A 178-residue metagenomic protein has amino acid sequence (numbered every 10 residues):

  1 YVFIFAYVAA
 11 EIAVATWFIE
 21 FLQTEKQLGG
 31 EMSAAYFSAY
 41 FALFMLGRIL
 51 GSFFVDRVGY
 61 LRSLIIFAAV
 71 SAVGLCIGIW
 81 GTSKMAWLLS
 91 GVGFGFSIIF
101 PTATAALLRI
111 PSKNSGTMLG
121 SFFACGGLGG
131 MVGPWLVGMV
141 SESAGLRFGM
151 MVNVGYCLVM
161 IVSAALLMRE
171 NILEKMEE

Functional and structural regions predicted by a protein language model:
Y1-F41, M45: Extracytoplasmic gate region of multi-pass secondary transporters
F41-I49, G130-M131: Residue-level signature of mid-helix packing/kink "hotspots" within the transmembrane helices of 12-pass Major
G47-G59, S141: Helix-to-loop junctions at the C-terminal end of transmembrane segments in multipass secondary transporters
R62-C76: Structural signature of the two symmetry-related core transmembrane helices
M85-I98: Hydrophobic core of transmembrane alpha-helices in multi-pass small-molecule transporters, especially MFS/SLC-type
I98-P111: Intracellular juxtamembrane helix-capping segments at the cytosolic ends of symmetry-related transmembrane helices
S112-L146, V152-N153: A late C-terminal transmembrane helix in Major Facilitator Superfamily
V154-E178: Multi-pass alpha-helical transporter architecture, strongest for 12-TM Major Facilitator/SLC carriers used
